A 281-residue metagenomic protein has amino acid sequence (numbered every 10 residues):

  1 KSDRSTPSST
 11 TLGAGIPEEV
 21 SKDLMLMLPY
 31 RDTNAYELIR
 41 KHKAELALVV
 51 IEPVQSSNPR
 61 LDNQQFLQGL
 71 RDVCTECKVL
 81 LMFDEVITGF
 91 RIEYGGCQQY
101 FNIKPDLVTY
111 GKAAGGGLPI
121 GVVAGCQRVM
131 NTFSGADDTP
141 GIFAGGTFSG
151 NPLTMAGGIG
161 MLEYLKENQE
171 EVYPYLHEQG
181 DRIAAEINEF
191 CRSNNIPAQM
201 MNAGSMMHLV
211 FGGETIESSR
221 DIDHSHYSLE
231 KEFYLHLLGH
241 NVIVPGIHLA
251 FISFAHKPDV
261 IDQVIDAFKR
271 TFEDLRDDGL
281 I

Functional and structural regions predicted by a protein language model:
K1-I281: Conserved N-terminal phosphate-binding loop of PLP-dependent enzymes in the Aspartate aminotransferase
